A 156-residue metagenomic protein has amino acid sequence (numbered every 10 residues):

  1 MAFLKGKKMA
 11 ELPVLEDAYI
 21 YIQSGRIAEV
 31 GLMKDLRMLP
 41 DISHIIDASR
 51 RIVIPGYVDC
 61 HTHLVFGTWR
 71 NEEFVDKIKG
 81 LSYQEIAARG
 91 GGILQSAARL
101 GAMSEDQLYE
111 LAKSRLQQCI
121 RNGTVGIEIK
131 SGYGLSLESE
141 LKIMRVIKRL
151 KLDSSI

Functional and structural regions predicted by a protein language model:
M1-L39: N-terminal metal-binding scaffold of metallo-dependent hydrolase/deaminase domains
L15-D17, E29, I52, K79-I86 (+1 more regions): Short low-complexity stretches enriched in small and charged residues
A18, R26, I42-H44, G56 (+1 more regions): A generic secondary-structure signal marking the coil-to-beta-strand transition
I20, G25, R50, H61 (+3 more regions): Divalent metal-coordination and catalytic microenvironments
S24-R26, G31-K34, I52, Y57-V58 (+2 more regions): Short glycine-rich, polar/acidic loop-and-turn segments at beta strand-coil junctions
P40-I42, L152-D153: Short glycine/proline-enriched coil/turn segments at helix->beta-strand junctions
S43-E110: Metal-associated gating/positioning segment near the N- to mid-region
W69-K77, R99-I156: Active-site loop-helix segments enriched in His/Asp/Glu that coordinate and activate a nucleophilic water at divalent
